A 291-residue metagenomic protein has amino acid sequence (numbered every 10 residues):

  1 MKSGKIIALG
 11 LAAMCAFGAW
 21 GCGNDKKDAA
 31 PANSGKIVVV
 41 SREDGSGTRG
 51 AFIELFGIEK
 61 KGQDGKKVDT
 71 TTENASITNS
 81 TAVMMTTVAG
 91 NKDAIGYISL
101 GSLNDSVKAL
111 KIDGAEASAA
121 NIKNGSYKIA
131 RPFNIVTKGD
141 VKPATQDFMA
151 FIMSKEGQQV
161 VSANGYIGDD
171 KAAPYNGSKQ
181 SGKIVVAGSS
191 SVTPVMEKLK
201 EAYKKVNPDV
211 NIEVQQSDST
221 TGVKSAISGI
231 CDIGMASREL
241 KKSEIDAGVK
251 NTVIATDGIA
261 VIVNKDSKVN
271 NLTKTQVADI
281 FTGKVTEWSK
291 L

Functional and structural regions predicted by a protein language model:
S3-G4, G18, C22-L291: Exported/periplasmic ABC-transporter solute-binding proteins
G10-G18: Bacterial N-terminal signal peptides
